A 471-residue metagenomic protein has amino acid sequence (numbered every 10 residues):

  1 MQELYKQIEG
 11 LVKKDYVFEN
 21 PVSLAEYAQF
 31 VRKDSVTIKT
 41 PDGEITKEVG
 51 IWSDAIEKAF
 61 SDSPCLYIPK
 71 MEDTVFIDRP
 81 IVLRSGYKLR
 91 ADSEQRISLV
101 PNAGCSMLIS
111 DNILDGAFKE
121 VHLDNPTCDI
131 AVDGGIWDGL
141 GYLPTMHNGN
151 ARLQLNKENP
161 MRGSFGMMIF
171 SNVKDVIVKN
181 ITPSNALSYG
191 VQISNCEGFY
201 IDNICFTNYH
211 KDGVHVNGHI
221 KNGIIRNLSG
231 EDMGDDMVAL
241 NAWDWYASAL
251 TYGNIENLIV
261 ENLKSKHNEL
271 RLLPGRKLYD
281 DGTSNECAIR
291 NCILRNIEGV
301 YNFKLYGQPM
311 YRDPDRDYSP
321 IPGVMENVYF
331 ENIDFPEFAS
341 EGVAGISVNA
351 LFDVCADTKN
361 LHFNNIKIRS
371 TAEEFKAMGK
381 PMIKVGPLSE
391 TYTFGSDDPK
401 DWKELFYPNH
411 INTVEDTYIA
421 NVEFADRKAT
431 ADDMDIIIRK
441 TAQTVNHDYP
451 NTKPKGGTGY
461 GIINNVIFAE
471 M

Functional and structural regions predicted by a protein language model:
M1-M471: Extracellular/periplasmic carbohydrate-active domains that bind, remodel, or depolymerize complex polysaccharides
